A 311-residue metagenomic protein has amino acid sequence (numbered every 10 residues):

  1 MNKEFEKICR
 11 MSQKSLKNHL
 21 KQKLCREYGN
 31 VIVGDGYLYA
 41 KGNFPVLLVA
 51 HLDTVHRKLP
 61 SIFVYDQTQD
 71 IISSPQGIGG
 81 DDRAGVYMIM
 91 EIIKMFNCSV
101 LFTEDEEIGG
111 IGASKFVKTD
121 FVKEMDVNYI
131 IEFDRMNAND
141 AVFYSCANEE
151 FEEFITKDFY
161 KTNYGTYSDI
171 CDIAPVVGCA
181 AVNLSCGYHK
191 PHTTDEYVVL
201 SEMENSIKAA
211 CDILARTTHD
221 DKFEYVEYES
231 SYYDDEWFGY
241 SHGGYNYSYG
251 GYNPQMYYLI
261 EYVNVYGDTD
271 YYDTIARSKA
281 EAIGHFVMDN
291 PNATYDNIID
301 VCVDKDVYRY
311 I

Functional and structural regions predicted by a protein language model:
K3-F44: A non-catalytic alpha/beta surface segment that caps or lines the substrate-entry region of metallo-dependent hydrolase
Y39-G80: Catalytic-core environment of secreted peptidases
V46, K161-S206: Zn-dependent metallopeptidase/amidohydrolase metal-coordination segment
V55, Q76-E153, T162, Y247: Acidic/histidine-rich catalytic neighborhood of metal-dependent amide-processing enzymes
K190-Y252: His/Asp/Glu-rich mid-to-C-terminal helical/loop segments that flank catalytic regions of hydrolases
P254-D268: Short aromatic-glycine-(Arg/Gly/Cys) micro-motifs in beta-strand/loop hairpins
D268-K279: A short, exposed loop/beta-hairpin motif centered on an aromatic-Gly-Thr core
D289-I311: Short, mixed-charge low-complexity intrinsically disordered segments
